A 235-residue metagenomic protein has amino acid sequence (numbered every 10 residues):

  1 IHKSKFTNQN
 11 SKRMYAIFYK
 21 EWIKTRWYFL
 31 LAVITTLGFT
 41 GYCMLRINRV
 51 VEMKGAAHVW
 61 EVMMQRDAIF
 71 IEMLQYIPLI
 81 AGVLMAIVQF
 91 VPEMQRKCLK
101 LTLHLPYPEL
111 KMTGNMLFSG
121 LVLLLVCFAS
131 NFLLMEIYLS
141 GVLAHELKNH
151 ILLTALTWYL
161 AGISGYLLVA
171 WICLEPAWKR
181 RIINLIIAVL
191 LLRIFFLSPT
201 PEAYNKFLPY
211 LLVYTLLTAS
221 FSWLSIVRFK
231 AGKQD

Functional and structural regions predicted by a protein language model:
H2-Q75, V88, P92-E93, L174 (+1 more regions): Hydrophobic alpha-helical transmembrane segments
K5, F18, K100-L103, I137-H145: Bimodal feature
Q9-I17, E109, L143-K148: Juxtamembrane loop-helix boundary motifs flanking transmembrane segments in multi-pass membrane proteins
Y19, I23-W27, L31, L110-C127: Alpha-helical transmembrane segments of multi-pass membrane proteins
A32-L37, Q95-L105, H145-L152: Short, charge-rich amphipathic segments
T40, M44, N48-V51, G55 (+3 more regions): Secretory targeting signals
Q89-S119: Helix-loop-helix units of permease transmembrane domains in multi-pass membrane transporters, especially ABC
